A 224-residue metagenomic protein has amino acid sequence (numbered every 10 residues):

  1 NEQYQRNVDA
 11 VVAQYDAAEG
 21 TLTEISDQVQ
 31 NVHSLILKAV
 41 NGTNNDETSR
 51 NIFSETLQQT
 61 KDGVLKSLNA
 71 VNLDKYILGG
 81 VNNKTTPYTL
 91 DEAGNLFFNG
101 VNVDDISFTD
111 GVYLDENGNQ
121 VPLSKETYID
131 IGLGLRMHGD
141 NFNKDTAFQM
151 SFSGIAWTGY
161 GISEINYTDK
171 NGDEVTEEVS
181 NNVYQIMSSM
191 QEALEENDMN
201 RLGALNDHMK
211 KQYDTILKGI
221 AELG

Functional and structural regions predicted by a protein language model:
N1-N83, E192-G224: Amphipathic alpha-helical polymerization modules
L65-E222: Polar, low-complexity export/assembly segments characteristic of proteins that are secreted or assemble on the cell
